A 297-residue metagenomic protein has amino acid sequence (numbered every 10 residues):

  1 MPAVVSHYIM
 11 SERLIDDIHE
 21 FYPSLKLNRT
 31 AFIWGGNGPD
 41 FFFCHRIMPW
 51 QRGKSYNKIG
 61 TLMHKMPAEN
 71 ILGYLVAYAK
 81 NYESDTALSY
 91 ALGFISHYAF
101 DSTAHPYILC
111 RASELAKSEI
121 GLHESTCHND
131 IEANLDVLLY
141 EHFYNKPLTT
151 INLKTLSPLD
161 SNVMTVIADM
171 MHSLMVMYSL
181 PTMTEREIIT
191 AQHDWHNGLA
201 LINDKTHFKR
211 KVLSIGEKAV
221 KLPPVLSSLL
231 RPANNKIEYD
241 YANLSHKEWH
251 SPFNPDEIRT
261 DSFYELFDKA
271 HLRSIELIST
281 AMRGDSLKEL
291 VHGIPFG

Functional and structural regions predicted by a protein language model:
M1-L92, Y98-G297: N-terminal leader/auxiliary helical segments
